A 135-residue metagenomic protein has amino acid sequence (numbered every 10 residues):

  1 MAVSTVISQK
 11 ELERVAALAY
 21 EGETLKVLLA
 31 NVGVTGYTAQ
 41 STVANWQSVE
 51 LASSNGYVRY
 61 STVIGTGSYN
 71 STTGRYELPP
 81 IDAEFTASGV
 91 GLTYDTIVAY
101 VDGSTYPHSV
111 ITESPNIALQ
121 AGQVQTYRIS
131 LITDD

Functional and structural regions predicted by a protein language model:
M1-D95, D102-D135: Small cysteine-rich, disulfide-bonded extracellular modules of the LU/uPAR three-finger superfamily and closely related
